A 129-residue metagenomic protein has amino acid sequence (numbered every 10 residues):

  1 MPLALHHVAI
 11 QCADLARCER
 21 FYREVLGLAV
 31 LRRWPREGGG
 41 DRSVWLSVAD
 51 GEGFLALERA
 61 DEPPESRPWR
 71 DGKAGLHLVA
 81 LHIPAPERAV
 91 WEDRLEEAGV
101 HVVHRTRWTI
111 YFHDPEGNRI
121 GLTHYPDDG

Functional and structural regions predicted by a protein language model:
M1-L5, I10-R32, V48-H101, H113-G129: Glyoxalase I/VOC metalloenzyme domain signal
W34-D41, G129: Short glycine/proline-centered loop/turn elements that form peptide/ligand docking sites
R36-E37, T109-I110, P126: Conserved beta-strand edge residues that scaffold enzyme active sites
S43-W45, T109-Y111: Conserved hydrophobic/aromatic beta-strand scaffold that supports enzyme active sites
R105-R107: Short, small/polar residue-rich loop motifs at catalytic or cofactor-binding pockets
